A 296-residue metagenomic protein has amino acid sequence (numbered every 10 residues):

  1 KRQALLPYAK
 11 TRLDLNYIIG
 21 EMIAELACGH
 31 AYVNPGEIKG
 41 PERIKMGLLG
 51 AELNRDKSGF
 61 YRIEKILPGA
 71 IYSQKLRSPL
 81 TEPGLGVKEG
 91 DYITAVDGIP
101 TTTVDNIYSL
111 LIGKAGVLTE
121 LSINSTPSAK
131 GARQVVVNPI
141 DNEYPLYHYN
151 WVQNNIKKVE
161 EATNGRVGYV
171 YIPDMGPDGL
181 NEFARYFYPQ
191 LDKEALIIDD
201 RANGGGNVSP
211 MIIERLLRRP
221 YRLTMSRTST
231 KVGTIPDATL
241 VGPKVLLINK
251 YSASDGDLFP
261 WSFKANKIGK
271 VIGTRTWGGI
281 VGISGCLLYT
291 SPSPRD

Functional and structural regions predicted by a protein language model:
K1, P7, G36, S73-L80 (+2 more regions): Cleft-lining beta-strand/loop regions that shape enzyme active-site pockets
Q3-R62, A129-N155: Extended, small/polar residue-biased N-terminal targeting/export presequences and adjacent propeptide/linker tracts
G20-A27, A31, E64-I71, A184 (+2 more regions): Amphipathic, well-packed alpha-helical segments that form the structural scaffold of globular domains
R43-T103, P177: PDZ/PDZ-like domain segments forming the peptide/carboxylate-binding groove, activating on the N-terminal beta-strands
Y289-D296: Conserved small/polar residues in nucleotide/adenosyl-binding loops
